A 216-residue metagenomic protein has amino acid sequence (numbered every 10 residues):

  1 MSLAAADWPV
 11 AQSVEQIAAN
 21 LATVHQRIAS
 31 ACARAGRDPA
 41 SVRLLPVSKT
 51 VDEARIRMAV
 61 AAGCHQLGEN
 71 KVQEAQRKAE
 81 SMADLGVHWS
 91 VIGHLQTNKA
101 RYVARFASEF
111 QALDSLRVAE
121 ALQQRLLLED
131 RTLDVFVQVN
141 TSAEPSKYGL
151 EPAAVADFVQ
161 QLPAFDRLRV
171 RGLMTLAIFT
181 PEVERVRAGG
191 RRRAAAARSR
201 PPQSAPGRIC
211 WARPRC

Functional and structural regions predicted by a protein language model:
M1-R215: Conserved alpha/beta-domain cores
